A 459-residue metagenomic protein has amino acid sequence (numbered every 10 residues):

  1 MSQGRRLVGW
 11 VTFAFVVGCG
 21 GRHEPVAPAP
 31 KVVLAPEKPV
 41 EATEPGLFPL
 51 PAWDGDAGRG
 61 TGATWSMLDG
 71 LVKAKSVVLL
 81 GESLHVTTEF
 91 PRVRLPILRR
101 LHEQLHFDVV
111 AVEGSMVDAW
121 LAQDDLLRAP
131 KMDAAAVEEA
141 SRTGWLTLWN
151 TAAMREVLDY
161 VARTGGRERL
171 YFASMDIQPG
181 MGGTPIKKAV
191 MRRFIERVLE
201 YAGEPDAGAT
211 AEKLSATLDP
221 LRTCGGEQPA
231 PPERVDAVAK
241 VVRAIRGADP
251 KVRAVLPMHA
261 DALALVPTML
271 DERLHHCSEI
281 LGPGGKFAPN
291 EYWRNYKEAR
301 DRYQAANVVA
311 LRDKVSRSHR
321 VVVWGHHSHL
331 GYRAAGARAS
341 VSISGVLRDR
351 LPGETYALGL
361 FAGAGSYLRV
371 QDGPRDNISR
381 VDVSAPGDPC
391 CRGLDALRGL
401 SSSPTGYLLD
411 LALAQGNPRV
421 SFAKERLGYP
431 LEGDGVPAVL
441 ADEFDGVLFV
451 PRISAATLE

Functional and structural regions predicted by a protein language model:
M1-G4: N-terminal secretory signal peptides that target proteins for export/translocation
R6-G18: Bacterial N-terminal signal peptides
F13-F15, P28-K31: Compositionally biased low-complexity segments, especially N-terminal hydrophobic helices that form the hydrophobic
C19-H23: Bacterial signal peptide processing site
P30-E459: Structured catalytic-domain cores with a bias toward divalent-metal coordination
